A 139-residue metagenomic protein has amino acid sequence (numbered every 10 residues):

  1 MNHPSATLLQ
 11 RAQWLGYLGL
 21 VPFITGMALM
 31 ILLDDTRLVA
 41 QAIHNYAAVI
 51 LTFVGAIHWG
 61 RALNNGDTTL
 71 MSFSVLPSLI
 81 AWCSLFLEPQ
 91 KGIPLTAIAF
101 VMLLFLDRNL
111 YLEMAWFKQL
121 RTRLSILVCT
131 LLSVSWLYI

Functional and structural regions predicted by a protein language model:
N2-S5, V54-N64, L103-W116: C-terminal ends of transmembrane helices
P4-L18: N-terminal membrane topogenic signal
V21-G26, S72-C83, R121-L137: Small-residue-rich segments of transmembrane alpha-helices in multi-pass membrane proteins, especially helix faces
A28-L32, R61-A62, L79-E88, L110 (+1 more regions): Hydrophobic alpha-helical transmembrane segments
D35-V49, L87-V101: Structural signature of hydrophobic alpha-helical transmembrane segments
V39-I43, T69, W116-R123: Non-cytosolic membrane-interface motifs at loop->transmembrane helix junctions
T68-C83, I93-F105: Mid-membrane cores of alpha-helical transmembrane segments in multi-pass membrane proteins, especially transporters
F86-T96, L104-Q119: Membrane-helix boundary connector in multi-pass membrane proteins
